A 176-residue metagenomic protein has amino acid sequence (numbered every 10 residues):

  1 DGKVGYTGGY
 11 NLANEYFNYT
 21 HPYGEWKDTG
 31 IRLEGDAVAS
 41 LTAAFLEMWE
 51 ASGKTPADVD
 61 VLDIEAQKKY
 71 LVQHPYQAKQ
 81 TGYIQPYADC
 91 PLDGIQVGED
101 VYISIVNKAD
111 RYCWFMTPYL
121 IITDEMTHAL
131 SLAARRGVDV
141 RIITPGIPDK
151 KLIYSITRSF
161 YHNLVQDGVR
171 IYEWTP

Functional and structural regions predicted by a protein language model:
D1-P176: Charged, low-complexity intrinsically disordered terminal segments
